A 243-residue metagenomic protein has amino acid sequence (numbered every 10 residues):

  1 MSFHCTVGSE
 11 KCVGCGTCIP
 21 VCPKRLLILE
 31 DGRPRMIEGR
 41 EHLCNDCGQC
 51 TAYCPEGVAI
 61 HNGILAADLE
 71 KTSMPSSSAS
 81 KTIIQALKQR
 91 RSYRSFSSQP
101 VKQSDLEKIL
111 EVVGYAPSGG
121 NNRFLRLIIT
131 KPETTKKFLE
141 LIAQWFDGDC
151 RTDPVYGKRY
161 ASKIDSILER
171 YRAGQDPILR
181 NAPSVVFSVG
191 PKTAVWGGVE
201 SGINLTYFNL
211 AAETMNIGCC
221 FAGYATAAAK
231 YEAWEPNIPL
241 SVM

Functional and structural regions predicted by a protein language model:
M1-V21, R25-I28, S76-S77, K81 (+1 more regions): Ferredoxin-type iron-sulfur electron-transfer modules and their immediate structural context
V13, I109-V113, V186, G190-P236: Small-aliphatic-rich amphipathic alpha-helix that forms the alpha element of a beta-alpha
T17-R33, Q49-A67: Iron-sulfur cluster-binding cysteine motifs and their immediate structural context in ferredoxin-like electron-transfer
P20, K71-E107, L240-V242: Specificity-determining recognition surfaces
G32-N45: Short linker/helix segments within small regulatory modules
I109-A116, G120, L125: Non-catalytic interaction/regulatory modules that flank or connect domains
I128-S201: Glycine/small-residue-rich phosphate/adenosyl-binding loop
C150-R151, K158, E235-M243: A glycine-rich helix N-cap at a beta->alpha junction
